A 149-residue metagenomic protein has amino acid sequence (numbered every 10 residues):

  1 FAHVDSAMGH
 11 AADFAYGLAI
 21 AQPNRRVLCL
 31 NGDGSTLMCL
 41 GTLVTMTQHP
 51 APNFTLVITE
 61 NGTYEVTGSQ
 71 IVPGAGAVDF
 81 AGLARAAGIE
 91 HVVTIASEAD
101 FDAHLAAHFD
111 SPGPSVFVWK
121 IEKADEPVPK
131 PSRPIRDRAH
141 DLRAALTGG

Functional and structural regions predicted by a protein language model:
F1-G148: Thiamine diphosphate
